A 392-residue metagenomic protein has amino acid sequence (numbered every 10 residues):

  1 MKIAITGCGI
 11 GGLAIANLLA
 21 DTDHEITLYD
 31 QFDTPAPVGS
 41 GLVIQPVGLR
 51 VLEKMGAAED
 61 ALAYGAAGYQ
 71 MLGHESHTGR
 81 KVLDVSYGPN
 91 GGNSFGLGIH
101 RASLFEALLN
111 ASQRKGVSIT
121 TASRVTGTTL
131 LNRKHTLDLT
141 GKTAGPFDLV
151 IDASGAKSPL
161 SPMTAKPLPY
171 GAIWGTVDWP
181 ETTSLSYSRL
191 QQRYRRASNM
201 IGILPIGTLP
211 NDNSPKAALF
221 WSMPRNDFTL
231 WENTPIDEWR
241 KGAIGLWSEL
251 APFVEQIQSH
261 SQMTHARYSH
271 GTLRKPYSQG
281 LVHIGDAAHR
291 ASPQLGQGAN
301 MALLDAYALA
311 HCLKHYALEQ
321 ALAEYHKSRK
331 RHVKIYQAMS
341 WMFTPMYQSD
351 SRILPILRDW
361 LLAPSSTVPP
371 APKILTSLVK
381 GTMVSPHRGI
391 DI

Functional and structural regions predicted by a protein language model:
M1-G9: Beta1/beta-strand and adjacent pyrophosphate-binding region of the FAD-binding site in flavoprotein oxidoreductases
K2, E25, K216: Residues at the starts of beta-strands that form the adenosine-phosphate
C8-D21, Y29, I173, Q262-R352 (+2 more regions): Conserved mid-domain beta->alpha element of the FAD-binding
G11, T34, K157: Conserved Rossmann-like nucleotide-cofactor binding loop
A20-S40: Glycine-rich FAD pyrophosphate-binding loop
L28-Y29, V150, Y194, I284: Generic enzyme active-site microenvironment
S40, I44-A111: Active-site-adjacent segment of FAD-dependent monooxygenases/related oxidoreductases
L109-N110, R114-M263: Conserved FAD-binding catalytic core of PHBH/FMO-like flavoproteins
